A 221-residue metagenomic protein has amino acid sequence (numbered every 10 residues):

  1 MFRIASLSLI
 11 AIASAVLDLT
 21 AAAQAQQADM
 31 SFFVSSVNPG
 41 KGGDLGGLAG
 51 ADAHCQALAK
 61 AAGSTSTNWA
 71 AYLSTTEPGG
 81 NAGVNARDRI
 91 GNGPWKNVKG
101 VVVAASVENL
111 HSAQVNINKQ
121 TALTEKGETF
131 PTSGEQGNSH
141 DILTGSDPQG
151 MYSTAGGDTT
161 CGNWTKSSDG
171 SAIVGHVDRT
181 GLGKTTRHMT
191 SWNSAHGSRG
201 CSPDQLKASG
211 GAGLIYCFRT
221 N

Functional and structural regions predicted by a protein language model:
M1-L9, A15: Bacterial N-terminal signal peptides that target proteins for export
S14-A23: C-terminal segment of classical bacterial N-terminal signal peptides
A23-N221: Secreted/extracellular ectodomain signature
